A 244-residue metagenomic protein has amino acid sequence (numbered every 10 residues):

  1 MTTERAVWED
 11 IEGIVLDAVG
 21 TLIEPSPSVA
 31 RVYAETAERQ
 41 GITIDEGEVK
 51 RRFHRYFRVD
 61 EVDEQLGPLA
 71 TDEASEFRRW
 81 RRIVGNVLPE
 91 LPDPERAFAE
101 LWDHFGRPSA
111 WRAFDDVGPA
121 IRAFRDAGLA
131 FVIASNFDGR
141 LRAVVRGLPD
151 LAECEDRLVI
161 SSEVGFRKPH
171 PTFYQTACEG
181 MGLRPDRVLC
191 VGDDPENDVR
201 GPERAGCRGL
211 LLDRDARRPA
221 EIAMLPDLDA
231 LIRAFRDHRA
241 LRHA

Functional and structural regions predicted by a protein language model:
M1-I14, E24, G47, P92-F98 (+3 more regions): Asp-based, Mg2+/Mn2+-dependent phosphohydrolase catalytic module
E4-G118, R122: N-terminal helical cap/lid subdomain that shapes the substrate entry/recognition surface in HAD-like hydrolases
